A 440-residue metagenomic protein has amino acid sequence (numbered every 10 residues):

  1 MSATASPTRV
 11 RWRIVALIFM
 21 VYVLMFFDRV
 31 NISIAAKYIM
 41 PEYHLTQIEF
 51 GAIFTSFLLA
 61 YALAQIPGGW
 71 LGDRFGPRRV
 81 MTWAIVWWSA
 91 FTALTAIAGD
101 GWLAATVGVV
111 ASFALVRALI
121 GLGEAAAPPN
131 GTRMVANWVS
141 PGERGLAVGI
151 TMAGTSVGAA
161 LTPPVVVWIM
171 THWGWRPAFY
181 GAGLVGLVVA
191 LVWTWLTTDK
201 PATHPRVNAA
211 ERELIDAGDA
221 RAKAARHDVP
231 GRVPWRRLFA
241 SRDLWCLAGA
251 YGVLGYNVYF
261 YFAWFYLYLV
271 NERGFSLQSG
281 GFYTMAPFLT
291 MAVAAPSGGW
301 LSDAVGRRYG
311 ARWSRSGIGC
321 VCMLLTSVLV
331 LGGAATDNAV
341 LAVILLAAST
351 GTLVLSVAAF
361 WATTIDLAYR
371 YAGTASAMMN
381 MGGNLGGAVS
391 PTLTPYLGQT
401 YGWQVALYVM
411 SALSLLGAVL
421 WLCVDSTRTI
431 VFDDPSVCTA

Functional and structural regions predicted by a protein language model:
I32-S33, F239-P296, V357, W361: Extracytoplasmic gate region of multi-pass secondary transporters
T55-W70, M285-G298: Central cavity-lining transmembrane alpha-helices of secondary-active solute carriers, predominantly the Major
M81, F113, S316-G319: Primarily marks hydrophobic transmembrane alpha-helices of the MFS/SLC 12-helix fold
V86-T106, L324-D337: C-terminal ends and interior cores of transmembrane alpha-helices in multi-pass membrane transporters/permeases
V116-T155: Cytoplasmic helix-loop-helix junction between adjacent transmembrane helices in 12-TM secondary transporters
T155-H204: Helix-loop-helix hairpin linking two adjacent transmembrane segments in secondary transporters
T171-L184, S276, S314-G317, Y396-L413: A membrane-interface helix-boundary motif in multi-pass transporters
R312-A359: C-terminal transmembrane helical hairpin of 12-TM major facilitator-type secondary transporters
